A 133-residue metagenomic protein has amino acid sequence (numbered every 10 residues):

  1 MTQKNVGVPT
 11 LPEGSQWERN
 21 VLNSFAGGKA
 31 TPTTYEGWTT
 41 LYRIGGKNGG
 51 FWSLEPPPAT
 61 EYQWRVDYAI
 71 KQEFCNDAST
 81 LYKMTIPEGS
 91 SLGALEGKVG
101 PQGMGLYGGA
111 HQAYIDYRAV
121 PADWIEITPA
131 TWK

Functional and structural regions predicted by a protein language model:
M1-K133: Catalytic toxin/effector domains delivered as secreted proteins or via bacterial secretion systems
